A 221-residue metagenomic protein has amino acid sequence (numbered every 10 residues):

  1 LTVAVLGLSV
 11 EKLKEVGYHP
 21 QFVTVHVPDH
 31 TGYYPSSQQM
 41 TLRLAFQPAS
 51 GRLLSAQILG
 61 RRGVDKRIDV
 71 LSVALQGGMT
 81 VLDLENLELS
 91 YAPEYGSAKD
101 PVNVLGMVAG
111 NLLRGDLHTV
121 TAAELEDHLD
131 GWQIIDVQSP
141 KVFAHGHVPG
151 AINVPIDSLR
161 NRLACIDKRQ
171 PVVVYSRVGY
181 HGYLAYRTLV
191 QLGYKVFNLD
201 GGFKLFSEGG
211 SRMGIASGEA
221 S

Functional and structural regions predicted by a protein language model:
L1, Y18, Q76-T80, L89: Generic secondary-structure signature for well-ordered alpha-helical cores
L1-R61, S97, P101-D127, W132: Mid-to-C-terminal Rossmann-like scaffold of FAD/NAD(P)H-dependent oxidoreductases
L6-G7, R67, G182: Generic non-transmembrane alpha-helix signal with a bias for helix starts/N-cap capping motifs
T24, F46-P48, Q57-G60, Q138-S139 (+3 more regions): Active-site proximal loops enriched in glycine and acidic residues that flank catalytic Cys/His/Asp and coordinate
R62-V81: A short, polar/charged loop-to-alpha-helix boundary motif
L82-A123, H128-Q133, P140-V173, R177-S221: Rhodanese-like catalytic fold shared by cysteine-dependent sulfurtransferases and DSP/PTP-type phosphatases
